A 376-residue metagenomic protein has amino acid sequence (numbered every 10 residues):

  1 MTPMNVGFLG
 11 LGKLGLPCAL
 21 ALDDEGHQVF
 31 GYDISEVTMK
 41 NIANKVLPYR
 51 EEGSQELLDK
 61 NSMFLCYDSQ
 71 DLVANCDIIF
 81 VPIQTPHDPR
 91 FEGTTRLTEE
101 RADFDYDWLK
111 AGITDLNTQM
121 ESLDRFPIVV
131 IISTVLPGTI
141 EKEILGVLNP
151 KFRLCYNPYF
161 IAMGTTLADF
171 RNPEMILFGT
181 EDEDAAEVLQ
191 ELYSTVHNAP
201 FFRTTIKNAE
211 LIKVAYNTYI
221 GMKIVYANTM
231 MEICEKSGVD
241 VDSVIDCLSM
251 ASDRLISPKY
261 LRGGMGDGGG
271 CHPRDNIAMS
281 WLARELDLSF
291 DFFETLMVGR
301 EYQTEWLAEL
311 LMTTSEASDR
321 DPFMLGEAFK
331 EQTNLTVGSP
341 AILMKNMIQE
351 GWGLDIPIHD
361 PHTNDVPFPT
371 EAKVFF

Functional and structural regions predicted by a protein language model:
T2-F376: Structural/interface elements that position substrates and couple domains in central-metabolism enzymes
